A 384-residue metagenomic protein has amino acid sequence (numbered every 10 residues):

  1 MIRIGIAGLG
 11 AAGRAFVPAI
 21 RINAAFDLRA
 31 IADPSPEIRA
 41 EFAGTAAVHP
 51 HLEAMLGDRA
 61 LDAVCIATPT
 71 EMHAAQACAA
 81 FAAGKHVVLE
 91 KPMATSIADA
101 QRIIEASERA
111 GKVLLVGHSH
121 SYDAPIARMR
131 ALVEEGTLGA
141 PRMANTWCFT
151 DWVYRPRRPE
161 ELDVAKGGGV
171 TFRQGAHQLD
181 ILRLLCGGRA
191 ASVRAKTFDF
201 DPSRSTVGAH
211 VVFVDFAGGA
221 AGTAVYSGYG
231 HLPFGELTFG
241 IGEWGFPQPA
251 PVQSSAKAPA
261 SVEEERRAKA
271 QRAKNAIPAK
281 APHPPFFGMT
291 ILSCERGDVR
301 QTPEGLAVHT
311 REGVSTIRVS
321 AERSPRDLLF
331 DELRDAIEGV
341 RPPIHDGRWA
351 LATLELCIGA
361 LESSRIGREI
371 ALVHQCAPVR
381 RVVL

Functional and structural regions predicted by a protein language model:
M1-A43: N-terminal Rossmann-like dinucleotide-binding module
F16, A46-A106, L384: Beta-loop-alpha module in the N-terminal Rossmann-like domain of NAD(P)-dependent dehydrogenases, especially those
A30, A63, M143: Short, Asp-centered acidic motifs that coordinate Mg2+ and/or phosphate in catalytic or ligand-binding sites
R39, Q76, I103, M129 (+1 more regions): Aromatic/hydrophobic pocket-lining residues that form π-stacking "cages" and hydrophobic walls in ligand
A63-C65, R267, R272-A276, A281-H283 (+5 more regions): C-terminal helix-rich "cap/oligomerization" subdomain common to oxidoreductases
G84, R158-K166, R311-S315: Short glycine/proline- and charge-enriched loop/turn segments that cap or connect secondary-structure elements
V113, H120-A224, Y229-G245, G367: Predominantly a Rossmann-like dinucleotide-binding segment in NAD(P)-dependent oxidoreductases
P202-V207, A217-L329: NAD(P)-dinucleotide binding in Rossmann-like oxidoreductases
